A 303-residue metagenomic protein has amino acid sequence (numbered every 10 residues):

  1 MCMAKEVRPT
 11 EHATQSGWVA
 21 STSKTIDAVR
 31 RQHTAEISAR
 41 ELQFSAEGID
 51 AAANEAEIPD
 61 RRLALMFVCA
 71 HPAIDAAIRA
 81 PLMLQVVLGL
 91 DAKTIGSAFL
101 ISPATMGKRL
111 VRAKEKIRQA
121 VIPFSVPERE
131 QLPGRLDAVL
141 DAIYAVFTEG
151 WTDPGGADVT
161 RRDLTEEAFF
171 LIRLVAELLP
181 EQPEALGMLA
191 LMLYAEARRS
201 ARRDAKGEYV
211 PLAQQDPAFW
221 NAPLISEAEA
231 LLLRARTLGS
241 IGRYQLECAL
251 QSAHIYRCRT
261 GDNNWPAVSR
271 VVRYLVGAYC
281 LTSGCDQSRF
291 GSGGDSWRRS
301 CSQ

Functional and structural regions predicted by a protein language model:
M1-A13, P103-A104, P154-D158: Short, charged helix-capping/linker segments at alpha-helix termini
V7-T14, D27, E36-I37: Catalytic cores of nucleotide-enabled group-transfer and carboxylate-activating enzymes in metabolic and assembly-line
E11-S23, K108, M192: Structural recognition of an alpha-helix C-terminal capping motif at a helix-to-coil junction
V19-R40: Arg/Lys-rich amphipathic alpha helix in sigma70-family domain 2
Q32, A39-A77, M83-A92, I101-R273: Amphipathic helix-loop-helix modules that constitute alpha-helical solenoid scaffolds
S97-F99: Alpha-helical residues within the helix-turn-helix
Q182, L281-T282: Residue-level recognition of tetratricopeptide repeat
G187-M188, D286-S288: Alpha-solenoid helical repeat scaffolds
